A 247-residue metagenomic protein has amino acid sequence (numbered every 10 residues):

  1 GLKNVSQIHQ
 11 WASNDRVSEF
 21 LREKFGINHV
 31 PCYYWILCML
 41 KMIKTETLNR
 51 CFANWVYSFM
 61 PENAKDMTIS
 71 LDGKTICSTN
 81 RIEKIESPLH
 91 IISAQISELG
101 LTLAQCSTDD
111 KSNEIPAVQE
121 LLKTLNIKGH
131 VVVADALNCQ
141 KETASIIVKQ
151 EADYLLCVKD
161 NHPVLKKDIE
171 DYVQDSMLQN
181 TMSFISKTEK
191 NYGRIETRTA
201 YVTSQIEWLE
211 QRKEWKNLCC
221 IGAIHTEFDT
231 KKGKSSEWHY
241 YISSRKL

Functional and structural regions predicted by a protein language model:
G1-N28: Gly/serine-rich nucleotide phosphate-binding loop at the start of the catalytic core of nucleotide/ADP-ribose-handling
Q7-Q10, C51-N54, D66-T68, T181-K187: Short coil/turn segments at secondary-structure boundaries
S13, V148-K149, D171-V173: Short, solvent-exposed amphipathic alpha-helical segments in soluble enzyme and RNA/protein-processing domains
F25-I82: Active-site- or DNA-interface-adjacent structural scaffold in DNA-acting proteins
F59-V133, C139-A152, K159: Polybasic low-complexity intrinsically disordered regions
K159-L247: An anionic, glycine-rich sequence signature occurring as long contiguous blocks
